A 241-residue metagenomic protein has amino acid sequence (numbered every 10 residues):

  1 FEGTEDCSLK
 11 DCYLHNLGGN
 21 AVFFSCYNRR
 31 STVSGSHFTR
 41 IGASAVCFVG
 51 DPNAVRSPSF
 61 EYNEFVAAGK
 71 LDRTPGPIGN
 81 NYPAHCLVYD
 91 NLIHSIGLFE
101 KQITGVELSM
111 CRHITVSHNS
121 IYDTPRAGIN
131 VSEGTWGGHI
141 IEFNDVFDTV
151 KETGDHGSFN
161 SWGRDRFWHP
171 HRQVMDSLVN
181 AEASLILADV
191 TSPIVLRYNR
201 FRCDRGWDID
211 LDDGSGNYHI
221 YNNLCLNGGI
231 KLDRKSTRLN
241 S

Functional and structural regions predicted by a protein language model:
E5-G19, N28-A43, V55-G97, R112-R126 (+5 more regions): Right-handed parallel beta-helix
N20-A21, S44-A45, I103-G105, A127-G128 (+4 more regions): Structural detector of coil-to-beta-strand junctions
F23, A45-C47, T115, N130 (+2 more regions): Structured core elements
G50-P52, T153-S158, W162-R164: Primarily the internal scaffold of c-type cytochrome electron-transfer domains, especially repeated/multiheme c-type
G76-I78, K101-V106, V179-I186, D204-I209: Glycine-rich phosphate-binding "P-loop"
V131-G134, S184-L187, D210-G214, K231-R234: Short, contiguous acidic/charged loop-to-helix segments that flank catalytic cores in large enzymes
N160, S177-V179: Juxtamembrane/disordered regions of integral membrane proteins
